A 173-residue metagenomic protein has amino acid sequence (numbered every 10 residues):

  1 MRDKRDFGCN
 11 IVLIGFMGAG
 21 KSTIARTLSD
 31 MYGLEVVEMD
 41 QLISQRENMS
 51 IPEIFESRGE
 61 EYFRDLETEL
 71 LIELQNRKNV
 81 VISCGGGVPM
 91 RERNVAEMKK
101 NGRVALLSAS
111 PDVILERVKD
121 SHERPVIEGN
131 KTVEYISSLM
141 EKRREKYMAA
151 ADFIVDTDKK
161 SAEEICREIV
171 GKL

Functional and structural regions predicted by a protein language model:
M1-D6, T27, M31, R77 (+1 more regions): NTP-dependent small-molecule kinase module
L13: Hydrophobic anchor at the beta1->P-loop junction of P-loop NTPases
F16: P-loop (Walker A) phosphate-binding loop of NTP-binding proteins
A19: ATP-binding Walker
S22: Walker A/P-loop
D30-M39: Post-Walker A helix-loop "phosphate-sensing" segment adjacent to the P-loop in P-loop NTPases
E38-V88, E92-K99, R124-P125, S137: ATP-dependent small-molecule kinase phosphotransfer cores that center on conserved nucleotide phosphate-binding segments
K100-E145: A glycine- and Lys/Arg-enriched "phosphate-lid" helix/loop adjacent to the NTP-binding pocket of small-molecule kinases
